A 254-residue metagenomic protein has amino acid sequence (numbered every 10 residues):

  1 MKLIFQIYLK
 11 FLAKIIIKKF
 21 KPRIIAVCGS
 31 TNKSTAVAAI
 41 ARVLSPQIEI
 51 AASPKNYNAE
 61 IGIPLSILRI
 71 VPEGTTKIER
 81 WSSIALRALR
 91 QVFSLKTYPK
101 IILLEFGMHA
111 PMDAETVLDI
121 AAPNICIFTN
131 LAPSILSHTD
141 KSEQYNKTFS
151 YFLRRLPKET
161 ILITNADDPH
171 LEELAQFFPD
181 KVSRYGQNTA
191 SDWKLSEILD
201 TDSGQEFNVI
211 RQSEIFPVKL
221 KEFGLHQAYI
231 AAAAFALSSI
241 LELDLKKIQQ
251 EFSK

Functional and structural regions predicted by a protein language model:
M1-G29, T35-Q47, I61, L68 (+2 more regions): Short, basic phosphate-binding NTP loop
K14-F20, S45-K147, G224, L245-K247: ATP-dependent carboxylate-amine ligase catalytic core
P22, Y98-P99, A110, L118-D119 (+1 more regions): Acidic, Mg2+-coordinating active-site environments of NTP-dependent enzymes
C28-S30, N56, G186: Short linear Ser/Thr-Pro motifs
S30, L103-L104, F235-L237: Flexible, glycine/proline-enriched loop segments at strand-loop-helix junctions that form or flank small-ligand binding
N32-K33, P169: Conserved Rossmann-like nucleotide-cofactor binding loop
K33-A39, E60-G62, A110-A114, A228-A231: Short glycine/serine/threonine-rich phosphate/pyrophosphate-binding segments that cradle anionic phosphate groups
